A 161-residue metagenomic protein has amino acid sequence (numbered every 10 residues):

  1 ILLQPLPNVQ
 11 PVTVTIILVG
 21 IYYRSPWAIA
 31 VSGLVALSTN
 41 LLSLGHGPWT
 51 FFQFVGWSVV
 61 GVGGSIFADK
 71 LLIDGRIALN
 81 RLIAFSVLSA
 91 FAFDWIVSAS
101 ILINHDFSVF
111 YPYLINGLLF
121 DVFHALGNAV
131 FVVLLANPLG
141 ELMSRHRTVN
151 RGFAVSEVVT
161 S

Functional and structural regions predicted by a protein language model:
I1-P11, G33-A68: Interfacial aromatic-anchored transmembrane helix boundaries in multi-pass membrane proteins
L2, I21-Y23, L126: Transmembrane helix irregularities
P5, L18, V62, I66 (+4 more regions): Membrane-interface helix caps of multi-pass small-molecule transporters
V12-I29, G63-F67: Generic transmembrane alpha-helix motif of multi-pass integral membrane proteins
V14-I17, N40-L41, G61, A125 (+1 more regions): Hydrophobic transmembrane alpha-helices of multi-pass small-molecule transporters
A28-S38, R81-A90: Central hydrophobic cores of alpha-helical transmembrane segments in multi-pass integral membrane proteins
H46-F51, D74-T160: Membrane-embedded alpha-helical hairpins and interfacial helices in multi-pass inner-membrane proteins
